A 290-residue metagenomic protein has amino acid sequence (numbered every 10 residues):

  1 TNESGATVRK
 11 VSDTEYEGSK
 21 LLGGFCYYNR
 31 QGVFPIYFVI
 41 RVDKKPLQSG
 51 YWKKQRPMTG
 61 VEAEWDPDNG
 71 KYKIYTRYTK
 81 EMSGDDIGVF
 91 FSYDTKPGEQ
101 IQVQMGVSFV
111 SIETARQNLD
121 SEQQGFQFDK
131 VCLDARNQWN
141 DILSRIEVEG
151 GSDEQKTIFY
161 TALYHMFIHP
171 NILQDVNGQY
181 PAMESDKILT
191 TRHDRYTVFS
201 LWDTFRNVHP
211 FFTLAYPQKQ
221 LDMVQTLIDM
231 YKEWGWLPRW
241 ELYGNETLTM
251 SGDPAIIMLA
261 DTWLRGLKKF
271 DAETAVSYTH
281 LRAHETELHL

Functional and structural regions predicted by a protein language model:
T1-Y196: Beta-sandwich/jelly-roll carbohydrate-recognition scaffolds of carbohydrate-active enzymes
I146-G150, T197, H209-T213, N245-E246: Second-shell loop/turn segments in exported
G151-Q155, I172-G178, L214-V224, L264-S277: Structural helix-adjacent loops and short alpha-helical linkers that scaffold large soluble proteins
E154-Q155, D194-D203, L248-A255: Secondary-structure capping and boundary motifs in well-ordered enzyme cores
T161-Q174, T197-Q220, A260-R265: Alpha-helical support elements that line or immediately flank enzyme active sites and cofactor-binding pockets
Y180-I188, L221-E241: Active-site-surrounding "flap" and adjacent substrate/cofactor-binding loops of secreted or lumenal enzymes, prototyped
A182-D186, Y243-L259: Carbohydrate-binding/catalytic loop surfaces
T279-T286: Conserved small/polar residues in nucleotide/adenosyl-binding loops
